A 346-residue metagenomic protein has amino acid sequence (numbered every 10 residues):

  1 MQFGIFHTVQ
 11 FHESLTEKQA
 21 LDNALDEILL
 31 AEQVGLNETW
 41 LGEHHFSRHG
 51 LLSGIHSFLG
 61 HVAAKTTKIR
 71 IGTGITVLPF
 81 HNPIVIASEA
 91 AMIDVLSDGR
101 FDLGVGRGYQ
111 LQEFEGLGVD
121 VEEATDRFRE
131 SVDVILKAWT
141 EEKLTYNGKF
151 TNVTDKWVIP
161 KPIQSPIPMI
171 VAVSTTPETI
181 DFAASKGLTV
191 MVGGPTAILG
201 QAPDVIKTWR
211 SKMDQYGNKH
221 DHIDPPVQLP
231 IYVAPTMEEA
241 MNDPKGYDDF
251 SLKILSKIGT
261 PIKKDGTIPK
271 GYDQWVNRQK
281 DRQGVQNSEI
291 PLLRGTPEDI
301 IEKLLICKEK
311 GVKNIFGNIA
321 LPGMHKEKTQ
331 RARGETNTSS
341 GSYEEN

Functional and structural regions predicted by a protein language model:
M1-I71, S165-I167: N-terminal beta1-alpha1-beta2 module of alpha/beta enzyme domains
F3, A31, G35, E43 (+9 more regions): Conserved, mostly hydrophobic/aromatic
F3-H7, T39-L41, I71-T73, F101-V105 (+4 more regions): Hydrophobic faces of well-ordered beta-strands that scaffold small-molecule active sites in alpha/beta enzyme cores
H7-D22, T76-I84, Q164-T175, I231-A234 (+1 more regions): Active-site mouth loops of central-metabolism enzymes
E38-V62, V77, G194-L199, N318-R331: Glycine-rich, proline-tolerant flexible connector loops at the mouths of alpha/beta enzymes
H49-T73, R127-S131, A332-N346: Alpha-helix-loop-beta-strand connector modules within alpha/beta enzyme cores
N82-L188, G200-K207, D214-H222: Internal, glycine-rich beta/alpha segment that forms the wall or movable "lid" of small-molecule/cofactor binding
T125-V158, G200-V312: An alpha-helical appendage that flanks or caps ligand/catalytic pockets
